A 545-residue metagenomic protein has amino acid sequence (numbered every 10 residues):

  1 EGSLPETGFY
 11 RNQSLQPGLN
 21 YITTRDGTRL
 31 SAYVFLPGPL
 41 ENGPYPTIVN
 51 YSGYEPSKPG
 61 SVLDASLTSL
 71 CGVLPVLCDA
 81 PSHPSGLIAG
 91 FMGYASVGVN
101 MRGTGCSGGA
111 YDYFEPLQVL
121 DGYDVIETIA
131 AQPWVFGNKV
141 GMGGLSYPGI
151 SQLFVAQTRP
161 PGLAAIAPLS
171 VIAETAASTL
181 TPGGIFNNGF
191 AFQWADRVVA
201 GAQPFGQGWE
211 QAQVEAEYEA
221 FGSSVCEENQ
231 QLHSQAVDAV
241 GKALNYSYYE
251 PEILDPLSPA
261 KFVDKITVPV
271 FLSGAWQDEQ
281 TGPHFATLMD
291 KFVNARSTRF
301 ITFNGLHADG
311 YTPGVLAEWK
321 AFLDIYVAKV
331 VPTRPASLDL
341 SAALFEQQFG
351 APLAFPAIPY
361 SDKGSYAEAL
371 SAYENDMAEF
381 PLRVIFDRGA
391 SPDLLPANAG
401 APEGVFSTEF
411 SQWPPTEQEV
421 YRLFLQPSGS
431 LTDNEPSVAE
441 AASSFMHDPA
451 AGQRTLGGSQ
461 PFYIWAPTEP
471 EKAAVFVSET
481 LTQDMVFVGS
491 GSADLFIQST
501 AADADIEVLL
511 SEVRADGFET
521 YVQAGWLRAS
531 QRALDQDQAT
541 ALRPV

Functional and structural regions predicted by a protein language model:
L4-G43, V477-Q483: N-terminal cap/lid segment of alpha/beta-hydrolase-fold proteins
Y33-Y94, V99-R102, Y113: N-terminal cap/lid subdomain of alpha/beta-hydrolase-fold enzymes
G38-P44, A110-Q118, D124-G141, S146: Gly/Ser-rich "nucleophile elbow"/oxyanion-hole loop immediately N-terminal to the catalytic nucleophile in hydrolases
P39-G43, A131-N138, P160-L163, E279-Q280 (+4 more regions): Secondary-structure transition/capping motifs at alpha-helix termini and the adjoining loop/turn into the next element
G60, L67-P75, D79-G86, F91 (+4 more regions): Accessory cap/linker subdomain of secreted extracellular hydrolases
L70, L117, T128, G143-A216 (+2 more regions): A catalytic-pocket lid/entrance helix-loop region that shapes and gates access to the active site across common
I266, L272-G274: Short beta-strand/loop motif that positions the catalytic acidic residue of the alpha/beta-hydrolase fold
P313-V327, V331-V545: C-terminal, loop-rich substrate-recognition/catalytic regions characterized by aromatic stacking residues
